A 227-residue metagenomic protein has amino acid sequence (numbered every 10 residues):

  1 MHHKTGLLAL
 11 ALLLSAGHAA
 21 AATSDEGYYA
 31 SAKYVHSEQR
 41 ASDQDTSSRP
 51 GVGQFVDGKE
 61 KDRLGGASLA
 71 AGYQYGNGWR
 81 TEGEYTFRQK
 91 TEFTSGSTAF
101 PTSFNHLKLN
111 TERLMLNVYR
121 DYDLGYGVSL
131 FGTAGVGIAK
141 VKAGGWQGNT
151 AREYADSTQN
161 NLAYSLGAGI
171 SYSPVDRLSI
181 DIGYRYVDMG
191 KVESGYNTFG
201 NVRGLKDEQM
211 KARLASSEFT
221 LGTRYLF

Functional and structural regions predicted by a protein language model:
M1-E26: Cleavable N-terminal export/targeting peptides
A22-E26, Y34-E38, A70-W146, Y172 (+1 more regions): Gram-negative (and chloroplast) outer-membrane scaffold detector with strong preference for beta-barrel transmembrane
H36-A67, A155-N161: Surface-exposed strand-loop-strand hairpins of Gram-negative outer-membrane beta-barrel proteins
S42-P50, E92-T102, K142-R152, E193-G200: Outer-membrane beta-barrel translocator domains and adjoining extracellular loop/strand segments of Gram-negative
V52-G58, A99-K108, N149-D156, L205-K211: Extracellular loop and loop/strand-boundary signature of outer-membrane beta-barrel proteins
K59-G65, K108-R113, D156-A163, K211-S216: Short sequence motifs at beta-strands and strand-loop junctions characteristic of Gram-negative outer-membrane
K90, T94, P174-F227: Predominantly the C-terminal beta-signal and adjacent terminal strand-loop region of outer-membrane beta-barrel
N161-Y172: Transmembrane beta-barrel strand/turn architecture of Gram-negative outer membrane proteins
